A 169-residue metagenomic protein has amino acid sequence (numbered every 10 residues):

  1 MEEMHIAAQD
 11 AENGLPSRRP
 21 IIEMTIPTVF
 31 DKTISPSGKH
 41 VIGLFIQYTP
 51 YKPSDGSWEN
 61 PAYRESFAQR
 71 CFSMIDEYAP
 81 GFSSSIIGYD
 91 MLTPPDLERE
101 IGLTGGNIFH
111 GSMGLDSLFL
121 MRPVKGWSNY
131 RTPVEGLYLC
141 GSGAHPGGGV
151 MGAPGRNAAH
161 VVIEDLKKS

Functional and structural regions predicted by a protein language model:
M1-Y48, D96, T104-F119, L166: FAD cofactor-binding and catalytic pocket of flavoenzymes
M4, Q9-R18, P61-R99: Flavin-binding catalytic cores
P16-T25, G81-H145: A glycine-rich dinucleotide-binding beta-alpha-beta segment and adjacent secondary-structure elements that constitute
K32-S35, P53-S54, G147-G149: Short helix/loop capping segments that flank catalytic or ligand/cofactor-binding pockets
P36-R70, M74: Conserved FAD/dinucleotide-binding core of flavoprotein oxidoreductases
L44, C71, I75, L137 (+2 more regions): Hydrophobic, well-ordered secondary-structure elements that form the walls of internal hydrophobic environments
A79, V162-S169: A generic secondary-structure signal for well-formed alpha-helical elements
S142-I163: A conserved FAD-binding loop/helix module that cradles the flavin
